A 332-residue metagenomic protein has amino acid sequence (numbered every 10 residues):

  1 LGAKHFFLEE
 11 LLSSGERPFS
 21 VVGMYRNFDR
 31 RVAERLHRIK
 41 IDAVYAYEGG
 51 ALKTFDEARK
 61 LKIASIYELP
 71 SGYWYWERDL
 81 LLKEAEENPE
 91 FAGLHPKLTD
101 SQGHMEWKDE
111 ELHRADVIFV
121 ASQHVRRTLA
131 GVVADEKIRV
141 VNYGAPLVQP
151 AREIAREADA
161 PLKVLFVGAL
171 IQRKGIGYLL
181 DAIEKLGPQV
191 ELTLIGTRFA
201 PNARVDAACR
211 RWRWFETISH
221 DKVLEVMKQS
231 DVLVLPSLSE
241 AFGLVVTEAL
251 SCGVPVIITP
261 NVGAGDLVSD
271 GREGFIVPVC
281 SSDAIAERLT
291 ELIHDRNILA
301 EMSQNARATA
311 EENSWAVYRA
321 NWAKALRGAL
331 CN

Functional and structural regions predicted by a protein language model:
H5-F19, L61, S65-E106: Acceptor-binding helix/loop patch of EC 2.4 sugar-transfer enzymes, predominantly nucleotide-sugar-dependent
L112, T217-I218, E225-S230: Short alpha-helical donor nucleotide-sugar binding micro-motif in glycosyltransferases
H124, G144: Carbohydrate-associated surface elements
A145-P146, R152-K174, L180-K185, T193-I195: Conserved donor-binding/catalytic core segment of Leloir-type glycosyltransferases
N202-L224: Nucleotide-activated donor-binding/catalytic signature segment of Leloir-type glycosyltransferases, i.e., the conserved
L238: Aromatic "clamp/platform" in nucleotide-sugar-dependent glycosyltransferases that forms part of the donor/acceptor
P255-T259: Short hydrophobic beta-strand element within catalytic cores of glycosyltransferases and related nucleotide-activated
D270-G271, F275-S282, E291-R296: Conserved acidic donor-binding segment of nucleotide-sugar-dependent glycosyltransferases
